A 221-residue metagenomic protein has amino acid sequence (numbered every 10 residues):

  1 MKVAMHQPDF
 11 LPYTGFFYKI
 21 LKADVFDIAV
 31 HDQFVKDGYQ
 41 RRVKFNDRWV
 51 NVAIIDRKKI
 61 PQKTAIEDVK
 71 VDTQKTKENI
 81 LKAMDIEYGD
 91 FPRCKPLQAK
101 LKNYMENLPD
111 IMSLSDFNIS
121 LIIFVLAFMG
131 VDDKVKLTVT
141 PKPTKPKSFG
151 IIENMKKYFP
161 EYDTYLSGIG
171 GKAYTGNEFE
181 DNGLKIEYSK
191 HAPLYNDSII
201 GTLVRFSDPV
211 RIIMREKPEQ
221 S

Functional and structural regions predicted by a protein language model:
M1-S221: Residues lining hydrophobic/aromatic ligand-binding pockets adjacent to catalytic sites
